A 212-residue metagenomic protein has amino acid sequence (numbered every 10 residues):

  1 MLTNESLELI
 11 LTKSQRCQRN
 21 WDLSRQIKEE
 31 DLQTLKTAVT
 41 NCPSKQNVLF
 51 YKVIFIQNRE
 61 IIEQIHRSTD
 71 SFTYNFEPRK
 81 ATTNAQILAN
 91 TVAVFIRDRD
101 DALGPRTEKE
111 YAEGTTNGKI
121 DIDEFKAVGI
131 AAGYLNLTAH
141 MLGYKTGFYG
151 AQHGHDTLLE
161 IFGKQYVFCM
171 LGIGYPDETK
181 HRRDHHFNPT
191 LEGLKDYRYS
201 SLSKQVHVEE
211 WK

Functional and structural regions predicted by a protein language model:
M1-D100, V208-K212: N-terminal amphipathic, basic helical "cap/leader" segment at the start of enzyme domains
L2-R19, F168-K212: C-terminal helix-cap and adjacent tail motif
V39, A93, K109-E160, L171: Small-aliphatic-rich amphipathic alpha-helix that forms the alpha element of a beta-alpha
S44-N47, T138, T179: Short glycine/serine/proline-enriched coil/turn segments at secondary-structure junctions
T69, G104-A112: Short, flexible, mixed-charge acidic loops at enzyme active sites
T73-F76, Y166-L171: Short hydrophobic/aromatic-enriched beta-strand-loop microsegments
R99, Q152-H155, D177: Acidic, glycine-rich active-site loops and adjacent beta-strand->loop/helix elements that engage anionic groups
I161-Q165: Aromatic sugar-binding interfaces of carbohydrate-active proteins
